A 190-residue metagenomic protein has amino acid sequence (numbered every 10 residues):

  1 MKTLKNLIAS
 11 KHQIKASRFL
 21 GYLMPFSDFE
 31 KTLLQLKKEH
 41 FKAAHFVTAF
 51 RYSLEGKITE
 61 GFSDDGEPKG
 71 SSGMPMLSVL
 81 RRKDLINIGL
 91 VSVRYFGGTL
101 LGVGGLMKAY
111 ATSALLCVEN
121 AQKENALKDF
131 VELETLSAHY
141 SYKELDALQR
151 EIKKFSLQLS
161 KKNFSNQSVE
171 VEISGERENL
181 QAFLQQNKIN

Functional and structural regions predicted by a protein language model:
M1-S71, K162-F164, F183-N190: C-terminal regulatory domains involved in ligand/effector binding and gene-expression control
L4-I8, C117-E124, R150-L159: Short amphipathic beta-strand starts and helix->beta connectors
I86-G97: Glycine- and acidic-rich phosphate- and metal-coordinating loops
V103-L133: Long, charge-dense
A126-E144, V169-E172: Short glycine-/aliphatic-rich beta-strand segments at the starts of folded cytosolic domains
A138-Q158, N179: Short amphipathic alpha-helix segments
I173-L180: Terminal, non-globular segments
